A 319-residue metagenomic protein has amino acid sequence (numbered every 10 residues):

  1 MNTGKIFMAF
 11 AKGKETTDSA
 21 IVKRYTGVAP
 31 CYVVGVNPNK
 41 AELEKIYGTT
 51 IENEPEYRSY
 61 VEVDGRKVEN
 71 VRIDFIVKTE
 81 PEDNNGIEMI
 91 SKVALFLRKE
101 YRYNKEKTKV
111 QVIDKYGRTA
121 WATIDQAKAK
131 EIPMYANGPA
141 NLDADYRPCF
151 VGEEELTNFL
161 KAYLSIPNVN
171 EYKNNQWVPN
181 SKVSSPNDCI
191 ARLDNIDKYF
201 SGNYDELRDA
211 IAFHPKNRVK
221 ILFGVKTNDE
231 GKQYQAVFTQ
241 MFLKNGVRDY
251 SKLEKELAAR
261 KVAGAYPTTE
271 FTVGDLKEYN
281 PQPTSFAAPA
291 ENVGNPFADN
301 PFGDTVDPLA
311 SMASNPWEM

Functional and structural regions predicted by a protein language model:
M1-M319: Short beta-rich binding modules
